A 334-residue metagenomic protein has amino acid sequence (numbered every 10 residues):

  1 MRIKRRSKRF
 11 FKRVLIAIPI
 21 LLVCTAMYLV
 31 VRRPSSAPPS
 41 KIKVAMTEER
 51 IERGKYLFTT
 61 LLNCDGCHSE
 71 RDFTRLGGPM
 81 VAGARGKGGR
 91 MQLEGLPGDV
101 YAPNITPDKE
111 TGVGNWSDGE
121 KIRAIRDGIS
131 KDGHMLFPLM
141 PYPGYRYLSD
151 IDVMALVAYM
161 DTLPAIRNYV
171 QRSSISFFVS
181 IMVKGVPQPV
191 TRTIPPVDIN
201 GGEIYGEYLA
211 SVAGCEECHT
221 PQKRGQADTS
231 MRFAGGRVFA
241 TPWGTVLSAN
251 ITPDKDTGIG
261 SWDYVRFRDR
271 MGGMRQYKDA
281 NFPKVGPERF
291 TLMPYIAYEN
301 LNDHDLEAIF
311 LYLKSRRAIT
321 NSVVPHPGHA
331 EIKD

Functional and structural regions predicted by a protein language model:
R2-P38: N-terminal type II signal-anchor transmembrane helix that functions as the membrane-insertion/stop-transfer segment
S36-T59, V183-S211, T257-I259: Electrostatic cytochrome c docking/interface patches
G54, L61-R71, K121, L156 (+4 more regions): The canonical Cys-X-X-Cys-His
L57-D99: Extracytoplasmic/periplasmic/luminal assembly and interaction segments in envelope/secretory/respiratory proteins
C67-F73, R126, P141, D161-T162 (+3 more regions): Detector for the c-type heme attachment site
R85-E120, P143-V153, R232-K278, Y295-L306: Electron-transfer interface patches adjacent to heme c in soluble/periplasmic c-type cytochromes and di-/multiheme
D132-L148, Y277-N300, N321-S322: A cross-kingdom feature marking solvent-exposed beta-strand/loop segments within repeated, beta-rich binding/scaffold
P141-P143, Y147-Y205, D305-Y312: Extended surface/linker regions that mediate inter-domain or inter-protein docking in multi-component redox
